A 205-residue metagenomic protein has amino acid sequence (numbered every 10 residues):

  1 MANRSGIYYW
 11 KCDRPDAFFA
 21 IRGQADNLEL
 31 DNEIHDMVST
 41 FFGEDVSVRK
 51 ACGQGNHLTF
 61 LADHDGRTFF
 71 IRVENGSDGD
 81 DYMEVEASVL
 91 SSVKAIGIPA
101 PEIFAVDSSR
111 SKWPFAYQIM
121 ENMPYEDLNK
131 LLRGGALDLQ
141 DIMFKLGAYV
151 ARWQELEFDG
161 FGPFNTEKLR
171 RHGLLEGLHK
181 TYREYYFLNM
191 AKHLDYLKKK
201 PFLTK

Functional and structural regions predicted by a protein language model:
A2-V46: Juxta-kinase regulatory segment immediately upstream of eukaryotic protein kinase catalytic domains
R4-K11, Q140-F144, E184-L188, K192 (+1 more regions): Helix-rich C-terminal or lid/interface subdomains of diverse kinases
I21-L28, N32, S77-D80, R133-Q140 (+3 more regions): Charge-dense, low-complexity intrinsically disordered segments
M37, R152, K192, Y196: Solvent-exposed, charged/polar functional surfaces in cytosolic regulatory/catalytic domains
S47-R49, K205: Short, P/G- and charge-enriched loop/turn segments at secondary-structure junctions
R49-L169, G173: ATP-binding pocket architecture of kinase catalytic cores
N165-K205: Active-site catalytic-loop/activation-segment of kinase and kinase-like phosphoryl-transfer enzymes
